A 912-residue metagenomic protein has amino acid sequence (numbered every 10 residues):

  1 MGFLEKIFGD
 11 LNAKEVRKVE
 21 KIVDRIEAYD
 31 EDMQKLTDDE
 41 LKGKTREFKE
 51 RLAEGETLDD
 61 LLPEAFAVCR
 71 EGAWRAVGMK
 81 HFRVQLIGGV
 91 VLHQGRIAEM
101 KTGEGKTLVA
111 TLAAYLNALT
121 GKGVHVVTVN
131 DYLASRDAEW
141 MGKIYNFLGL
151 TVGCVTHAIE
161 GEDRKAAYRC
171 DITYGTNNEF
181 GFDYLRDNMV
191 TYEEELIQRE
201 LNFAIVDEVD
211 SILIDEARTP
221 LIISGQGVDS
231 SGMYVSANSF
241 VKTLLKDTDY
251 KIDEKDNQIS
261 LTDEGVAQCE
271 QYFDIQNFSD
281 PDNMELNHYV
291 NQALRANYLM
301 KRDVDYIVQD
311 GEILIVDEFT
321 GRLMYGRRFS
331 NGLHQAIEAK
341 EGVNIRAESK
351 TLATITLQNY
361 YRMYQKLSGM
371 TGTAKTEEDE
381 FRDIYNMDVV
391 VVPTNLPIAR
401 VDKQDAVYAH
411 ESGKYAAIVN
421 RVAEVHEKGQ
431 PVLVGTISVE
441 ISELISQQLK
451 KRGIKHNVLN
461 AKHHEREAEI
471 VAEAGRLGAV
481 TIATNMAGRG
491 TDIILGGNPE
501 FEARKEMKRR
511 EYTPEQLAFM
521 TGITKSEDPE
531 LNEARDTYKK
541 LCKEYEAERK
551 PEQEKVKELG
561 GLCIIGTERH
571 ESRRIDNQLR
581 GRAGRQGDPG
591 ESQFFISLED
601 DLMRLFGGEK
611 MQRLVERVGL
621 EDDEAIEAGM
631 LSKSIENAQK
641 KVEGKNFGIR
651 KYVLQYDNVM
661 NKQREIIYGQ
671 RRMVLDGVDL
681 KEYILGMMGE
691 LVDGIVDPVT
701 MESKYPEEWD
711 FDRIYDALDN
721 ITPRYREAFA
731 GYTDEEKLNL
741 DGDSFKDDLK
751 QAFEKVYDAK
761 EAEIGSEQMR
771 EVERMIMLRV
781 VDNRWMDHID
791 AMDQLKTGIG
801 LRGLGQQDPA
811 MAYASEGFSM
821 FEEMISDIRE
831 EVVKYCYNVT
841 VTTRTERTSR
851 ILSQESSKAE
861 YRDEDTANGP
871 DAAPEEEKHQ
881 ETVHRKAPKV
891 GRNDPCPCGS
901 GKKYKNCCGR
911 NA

Functional and structural regions predicted by a protein language model:
M1-S597, D601-G619, G669, L685 (+1 more regions): Conserved P-loop NTPase motor core
F3, E377, G478-A479, Q663 (+4 more regions): Generic detector of short, well-ordered, non-transmembrane alpha-helical segments enriched in hydrophobic residues
A110, I418, E881-V883, G891: Active-site-adjacent structural elements in folded domains
Y306-L314, T320-R327, K557, C563-I565 (+6 more regions): Extended, charged helical/alpha-beta scaffold domains that provide interaction surfaces
G429-S442, G677, S703, T733-K737 (+1 more regions): Short, Lys/Glu-rich amphipathic helical modules
V434, I482, W785, F821 (+2 more regions): Hydrophobic, well-ordered secondary-structure elements that form the walls of internal hydrophobic environments
P888-K905, G909: Short Cys/His-rich zinc-binding micro-motifs
